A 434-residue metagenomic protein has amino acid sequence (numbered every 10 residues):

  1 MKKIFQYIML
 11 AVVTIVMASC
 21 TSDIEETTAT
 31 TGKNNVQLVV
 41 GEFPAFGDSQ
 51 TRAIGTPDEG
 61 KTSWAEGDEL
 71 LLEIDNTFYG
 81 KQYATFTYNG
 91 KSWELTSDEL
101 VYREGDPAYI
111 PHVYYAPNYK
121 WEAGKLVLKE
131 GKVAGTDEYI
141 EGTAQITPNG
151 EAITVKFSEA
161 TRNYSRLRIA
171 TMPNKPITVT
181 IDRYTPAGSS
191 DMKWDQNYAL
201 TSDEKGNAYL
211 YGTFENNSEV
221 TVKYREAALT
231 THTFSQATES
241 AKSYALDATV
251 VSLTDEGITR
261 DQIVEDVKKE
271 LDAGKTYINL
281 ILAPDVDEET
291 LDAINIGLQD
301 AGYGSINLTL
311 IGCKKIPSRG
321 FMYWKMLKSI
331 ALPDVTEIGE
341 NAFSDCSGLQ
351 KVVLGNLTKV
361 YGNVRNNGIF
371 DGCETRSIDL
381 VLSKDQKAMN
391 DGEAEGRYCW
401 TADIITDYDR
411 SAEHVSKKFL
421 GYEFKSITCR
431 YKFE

Functional and structural regions predicted by a protein language model:
K2-L10, M17-G257, D261, E265-K269 (+3 more regions): Sec-type signal peptide cleavage vicinity
L95, P176, N217, K275-Y277 (+7 more regions): A broad structural signal for short, well-ordered beta-strand segments within beta-sheet-rich domains
A108-I110, N174-P176, N217, A273-Y277 (+3 more regions): A general structural motif
A248-D255, L380-E434: Extracellular/surface-exposed low-complexity segments
T254-L298: N-terminal segments that cap or nucleate solenoid repeat domains
A273, G297, L308, G312 (+1 more regions): Acidic, glycine-rich low-complexity segments
N279-D285, Y303-K315, K325-E337, S347-G362 (+2 more regions): Structural signature of tandem-repeat unit edges
A293-Q299, I316-L327, I338-L349, V360-T375 (+2 more regions): Core hydrophobic positions of leucine-rich repeats
